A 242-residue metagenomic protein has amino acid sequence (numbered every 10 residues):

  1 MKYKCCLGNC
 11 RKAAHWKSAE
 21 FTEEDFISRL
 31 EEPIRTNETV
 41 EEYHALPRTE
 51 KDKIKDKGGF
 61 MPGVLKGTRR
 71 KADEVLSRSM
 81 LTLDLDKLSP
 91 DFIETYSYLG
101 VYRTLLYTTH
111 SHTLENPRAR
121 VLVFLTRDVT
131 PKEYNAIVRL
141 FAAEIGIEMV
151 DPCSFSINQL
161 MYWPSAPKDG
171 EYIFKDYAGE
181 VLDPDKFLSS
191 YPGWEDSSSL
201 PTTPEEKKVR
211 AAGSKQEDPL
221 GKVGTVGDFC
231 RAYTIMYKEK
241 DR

Functional and structural regions predicted by a protein language model:
M1-E38, R127, A142-R210: Catalytic "initiation/cleavage/transfer" segments centered on a nucleophilic residue and adjacent nucleic-acid-engaging
M1-M80, P90-I93: DNA replication initiation on ssDNA origins
K4, I54-K55, G59, G63 (+3 more regions): Compositionally biased, low-complexity repeat tracts
K12, G63, G67, F174 (+4 more regions): Intrinsically disordered, low-complexity, compositionally biased regions/tails
E38-D52, D151-Q159, E239-R242: Short glycine-rich, low-complexity/disordered patches
K51-T68, L83, L99-L106, L160-Y162 (+2 more regions): Catalytic residues for metal-mediated phosphoryl-transfer on nucleic acids/nucleotides
A72-L99, H110-I147, M161, P167-D169 (+1 more regions): Modules that initiate DNA replication and primer synthesis
L106-E115, D151-S156: Short beta-strand
